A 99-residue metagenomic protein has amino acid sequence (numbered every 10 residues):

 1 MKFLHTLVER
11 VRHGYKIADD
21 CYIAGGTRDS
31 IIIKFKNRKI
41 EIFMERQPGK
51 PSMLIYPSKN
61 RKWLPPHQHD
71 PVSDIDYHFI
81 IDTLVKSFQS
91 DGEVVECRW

Functional and structural regions predicted by a protein language model:
M1-L4: Charged, compositionally biased non-catalytic regions
R12-G49: Amphipathic, interaction-prone secondary-structure segments
I55-W99: Acidic, low-complexity intrinsically disordered segments
